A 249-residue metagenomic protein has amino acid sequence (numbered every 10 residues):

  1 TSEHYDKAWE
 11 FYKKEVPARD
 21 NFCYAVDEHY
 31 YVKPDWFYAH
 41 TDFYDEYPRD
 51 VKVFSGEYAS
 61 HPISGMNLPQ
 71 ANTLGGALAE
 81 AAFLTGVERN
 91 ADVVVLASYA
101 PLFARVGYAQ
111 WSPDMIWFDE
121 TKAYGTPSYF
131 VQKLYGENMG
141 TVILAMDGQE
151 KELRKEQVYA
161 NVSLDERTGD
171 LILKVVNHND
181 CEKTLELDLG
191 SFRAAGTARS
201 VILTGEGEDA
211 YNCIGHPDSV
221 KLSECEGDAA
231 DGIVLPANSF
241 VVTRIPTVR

Functional and structural regions predicted by a protein language model:
T1-K14: Catalytic cores of extracellular degradative/oxidative enzymes
T1-S2, Y30, E57, S98-P101 (+6 more regions): Active-site proximal loops enriched in glycine and acidic residues that flank catalytic Cys/His/Asp and coordinate
Y12-E15, H40-Y44, F83-V87, V158-V162 (+3 more regions): Generic recognition of flexible, low-complexity loop/linker segments
E15-N138, E166, H178-D180: Catalytic-core region of carbohydrate-active enzymes that cleave or remodel glycosidic bonds
C23, D50-V53, V94, P113 (+7 more regions): Active-site lining segments that contact anionic ligands and/or coordinate catalytic metals
D35-A39, S64-G65, G107-A109, V142-L144 (+5 more regions): Extended hydrophobic-aromatic, low-complexity segments
V142-H178, K183: Surface beta-strand/loop "capping" patches
K151, V176-R249: C-terminal beta-sandwich/jelly-roll accessory domains of carbohydrate-active enzymes
